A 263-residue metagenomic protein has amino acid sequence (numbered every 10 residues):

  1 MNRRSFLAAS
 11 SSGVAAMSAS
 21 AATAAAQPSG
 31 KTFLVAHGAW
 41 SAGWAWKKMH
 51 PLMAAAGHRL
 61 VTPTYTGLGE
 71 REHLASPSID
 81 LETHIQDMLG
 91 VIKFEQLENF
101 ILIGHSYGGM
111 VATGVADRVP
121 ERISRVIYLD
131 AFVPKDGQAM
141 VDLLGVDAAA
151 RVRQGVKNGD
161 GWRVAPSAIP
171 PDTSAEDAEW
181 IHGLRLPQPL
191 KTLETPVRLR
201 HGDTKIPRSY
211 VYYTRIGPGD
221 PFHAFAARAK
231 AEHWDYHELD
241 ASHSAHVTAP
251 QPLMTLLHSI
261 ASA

Functional and structural regions predicted by a protein language model:
S5-A25: N-terminal export signals
K31-E70: Conserved HGGG/HGGXW glycine-rich cap/lid loop of the alpha/beta-hydrolase fold
Y65-F100, D117-R118, L143-G145: Active-site loop/oxyanion-hole signature of alpha/beta-hydrolase fold enzymes
I101-D136: Conserved hydrolase catalytic core segment
Y128-G159, P221: Flexible "cap/lid" loop of the alpha/beta hydrolase fold
G183-R200: Active-site nucleophile elbow and catalytic-triad environment of alpha/beta-hydrolase enzymes
R215-D240: Conserved loop-alpha-helix segment in the C-terminal half of the alpha/beta-hydrolase fold that carries the catalytic
H237, A241-A263: Catalytic active-site module of serine/aspartate enzymes centered on a nucleophile-bearing elbow/loop
